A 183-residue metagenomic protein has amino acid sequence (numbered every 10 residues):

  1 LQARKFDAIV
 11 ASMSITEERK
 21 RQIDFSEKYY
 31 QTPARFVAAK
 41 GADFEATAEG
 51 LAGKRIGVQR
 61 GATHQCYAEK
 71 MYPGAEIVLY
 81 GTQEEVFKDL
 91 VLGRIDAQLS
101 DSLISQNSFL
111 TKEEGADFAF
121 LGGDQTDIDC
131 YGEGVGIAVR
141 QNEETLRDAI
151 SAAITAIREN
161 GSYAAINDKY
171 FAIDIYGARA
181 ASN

Functional and structural regions predicted by a protein language model:
L1-D7, Q22-D24, E49-G50, K70-M71 (+1 more regions): Short helices/loops that flank or line small-molecule/ion binding pockets
L1-G50, D117-C130: Acidic, polar ligand-binding/catalytic clefts
S14, Q31-K88, S102-Q106, G161: Bilobed "Venus flytrap"/periplasmic-binding protein-like clamshell domains and structurally analogous long
Y30-A38, L110-S151, I173-N183: Periplasmic-binding protein-like
A46, G74, E85, L92 (+3 more regions): Surface-exposed, polar/charged faces of alpha-helical domains in mature secreted/periplasmic/lumenal proteins
A52-I56, I95-D96, A152-A153: Short active-site oxyanion
H64-Y80, A116-L121, A149-N183: Ligand-binding clefts/hinges and TM-proximal coupling segments of bilobed small-molecule sensing domains
